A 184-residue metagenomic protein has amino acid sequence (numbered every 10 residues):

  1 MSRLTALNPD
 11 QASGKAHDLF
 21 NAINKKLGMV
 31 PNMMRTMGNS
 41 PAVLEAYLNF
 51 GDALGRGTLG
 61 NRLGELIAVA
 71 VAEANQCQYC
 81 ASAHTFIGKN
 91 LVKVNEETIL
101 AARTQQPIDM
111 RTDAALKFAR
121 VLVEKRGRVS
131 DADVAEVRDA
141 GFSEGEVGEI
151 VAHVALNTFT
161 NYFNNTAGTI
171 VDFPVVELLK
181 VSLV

Functional and structural regions predicted by a protein language model:
M1-V184: Hydrophobic alpha-helical segments
